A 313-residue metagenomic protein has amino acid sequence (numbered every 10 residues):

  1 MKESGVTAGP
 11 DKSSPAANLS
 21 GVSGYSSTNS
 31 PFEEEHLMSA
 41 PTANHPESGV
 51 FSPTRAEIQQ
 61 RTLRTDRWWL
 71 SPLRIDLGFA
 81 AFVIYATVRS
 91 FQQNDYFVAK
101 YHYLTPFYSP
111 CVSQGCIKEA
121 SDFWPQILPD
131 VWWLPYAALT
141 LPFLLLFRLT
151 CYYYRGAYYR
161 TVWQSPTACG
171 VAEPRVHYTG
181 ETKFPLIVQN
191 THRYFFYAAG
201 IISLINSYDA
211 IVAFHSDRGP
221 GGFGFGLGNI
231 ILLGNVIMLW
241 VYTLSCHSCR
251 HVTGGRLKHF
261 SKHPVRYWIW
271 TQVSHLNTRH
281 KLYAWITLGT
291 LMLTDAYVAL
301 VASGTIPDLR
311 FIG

Functional and structural regions predicted by a protein language model:
E3, D11-K12: Short linear segments in intrinsically disordered or otherwise low-structure-confidence regions
G5-V6, A43: Generic early N-terminus positional signal peaking at residue ~5-7
S14, S23-G24, A40: Short, low-complexity intrinsically disordered segments enriched in A/P/G/S/L with frequent Arg, especially at protein
N29-G313: Membrane-embedded alpha-helical bundles that constitute the cytochrome b-like, heme-associated redox core of multi-pass
